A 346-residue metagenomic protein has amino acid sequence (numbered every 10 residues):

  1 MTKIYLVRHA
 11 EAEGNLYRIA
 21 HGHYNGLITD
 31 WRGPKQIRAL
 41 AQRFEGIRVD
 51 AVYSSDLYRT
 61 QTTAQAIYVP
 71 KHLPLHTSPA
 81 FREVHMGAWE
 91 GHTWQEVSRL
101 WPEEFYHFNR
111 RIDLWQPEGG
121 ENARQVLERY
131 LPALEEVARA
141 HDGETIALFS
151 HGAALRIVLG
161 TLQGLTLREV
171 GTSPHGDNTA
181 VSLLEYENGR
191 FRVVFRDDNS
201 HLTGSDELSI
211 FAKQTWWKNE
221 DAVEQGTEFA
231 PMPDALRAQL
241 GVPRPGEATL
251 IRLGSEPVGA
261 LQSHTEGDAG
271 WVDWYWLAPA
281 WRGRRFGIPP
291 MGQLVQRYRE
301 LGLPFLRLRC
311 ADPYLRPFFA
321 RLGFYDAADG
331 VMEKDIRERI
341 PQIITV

Functional and structural regions predicted by a protein language model:
T2-L73, T77: Active-site-proximal alpha-helix that buttresses catalytic centers in soluble enzyme cores
K71-R129, F195-D198, D206, I210: Phosphate-handling substructures
A88-Q95, T161-A235, A328-V346: Acidic, low-complexity terminal tails and accessory targeting/binding regions of phosphate-metabolizing enzymes
A235-D273: Acetyl-CoA-dependent GNAT
D268-P279, G330: Conserved acetyl-CoA binding element of GNAT-fold acetyltransferases
L277, G283-Q296, R321: Conserved acetyl-CoA-binding loop-helix of GNAT-fold acetyltransferases
Y298-A311: Conserved GNAT acetyl-CoA-binding A-motif
A311-A328: Conserved active-site alpha-helix within GNAT-family acetyltransferase domains
